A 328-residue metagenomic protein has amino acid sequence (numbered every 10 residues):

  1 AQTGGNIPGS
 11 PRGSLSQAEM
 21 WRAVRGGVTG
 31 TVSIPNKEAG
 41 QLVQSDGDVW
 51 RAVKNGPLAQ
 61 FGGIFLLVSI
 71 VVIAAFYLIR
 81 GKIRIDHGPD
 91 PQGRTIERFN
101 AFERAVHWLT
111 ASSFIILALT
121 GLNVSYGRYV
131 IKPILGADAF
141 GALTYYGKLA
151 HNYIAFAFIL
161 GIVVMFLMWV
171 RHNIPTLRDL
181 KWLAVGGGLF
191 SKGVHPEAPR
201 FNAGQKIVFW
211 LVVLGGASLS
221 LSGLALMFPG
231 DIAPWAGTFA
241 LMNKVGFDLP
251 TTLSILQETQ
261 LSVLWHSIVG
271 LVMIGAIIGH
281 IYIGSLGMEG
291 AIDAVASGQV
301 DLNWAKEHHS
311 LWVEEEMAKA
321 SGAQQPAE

Functional and structural regions predicted by a protein language model:
A1-E328: Membrane-embedded alpha-helical bundles that constitute the cytochrome b-like, heme-associated redox core of multi-pass
